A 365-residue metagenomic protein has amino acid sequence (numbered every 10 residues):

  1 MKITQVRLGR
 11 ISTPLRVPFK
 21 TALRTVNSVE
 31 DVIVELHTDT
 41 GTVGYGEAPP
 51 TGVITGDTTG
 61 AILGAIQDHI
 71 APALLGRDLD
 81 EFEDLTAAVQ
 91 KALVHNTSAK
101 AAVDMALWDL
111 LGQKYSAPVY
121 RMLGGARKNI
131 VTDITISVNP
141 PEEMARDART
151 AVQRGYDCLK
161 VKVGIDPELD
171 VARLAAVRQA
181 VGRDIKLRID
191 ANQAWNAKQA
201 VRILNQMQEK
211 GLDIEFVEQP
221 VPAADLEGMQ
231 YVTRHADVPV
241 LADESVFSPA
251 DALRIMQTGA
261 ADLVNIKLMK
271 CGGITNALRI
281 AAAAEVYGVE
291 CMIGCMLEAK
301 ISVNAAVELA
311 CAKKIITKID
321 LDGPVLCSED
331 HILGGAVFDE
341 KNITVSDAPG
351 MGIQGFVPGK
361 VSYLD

Functional and structural regions predicted by a protein language model:
M1-T40, Y45-I54, C327-E329: Structured beta-strand/loop patches that form or line metal/cofactor-binding pockets in enzymes
I3, V34, G41, I70 (+10 more regions): Conserved, mostly hydrophobic/aromatic
T4-L15, V29-D31, M296-D365: Flexible C-terminal active-site loop/helix
Q5-R7, H37-K114: Metal- or metallocofactor-binding catalytic centers and their adjacent structured scaffolds across diverse enzyme
A48-G56, T135-N139, C295: Glycine-rich phosphate/pyrophosphate-binding beta-alpha loops
Q113-S137: N-terminal small/glycine-rich loop or linker at the start of catalytic domains across soluble metabolic enzymes
I136-M144, P167, V171: Active-site beta->alpha loop and helix N-cap motifs at the rims of alpha/beta catalytic domains
V161, P167-S302, E329-H331, A336-F338: Catalytic core of soluble alpha/beta enzymes
